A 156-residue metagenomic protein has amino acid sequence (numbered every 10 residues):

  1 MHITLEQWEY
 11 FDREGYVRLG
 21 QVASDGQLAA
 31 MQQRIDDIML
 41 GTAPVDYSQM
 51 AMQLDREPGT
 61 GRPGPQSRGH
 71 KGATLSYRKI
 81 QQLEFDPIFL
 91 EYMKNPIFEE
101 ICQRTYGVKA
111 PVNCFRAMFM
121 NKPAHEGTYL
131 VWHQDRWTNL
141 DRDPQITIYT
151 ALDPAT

Functional and structural regions predicted by a protein language model:
M1-R13, G20-V131, T138-N139: Non-heme Fe(II)-dependent double-stranded beta-helix
R116-M118, Q134, T150-P154: Short, structured patches in soluble enzyme cores that scaffold and shape functional sites
L140-T156: Short, conserved beta-strand element in jelly-roll/cupin
